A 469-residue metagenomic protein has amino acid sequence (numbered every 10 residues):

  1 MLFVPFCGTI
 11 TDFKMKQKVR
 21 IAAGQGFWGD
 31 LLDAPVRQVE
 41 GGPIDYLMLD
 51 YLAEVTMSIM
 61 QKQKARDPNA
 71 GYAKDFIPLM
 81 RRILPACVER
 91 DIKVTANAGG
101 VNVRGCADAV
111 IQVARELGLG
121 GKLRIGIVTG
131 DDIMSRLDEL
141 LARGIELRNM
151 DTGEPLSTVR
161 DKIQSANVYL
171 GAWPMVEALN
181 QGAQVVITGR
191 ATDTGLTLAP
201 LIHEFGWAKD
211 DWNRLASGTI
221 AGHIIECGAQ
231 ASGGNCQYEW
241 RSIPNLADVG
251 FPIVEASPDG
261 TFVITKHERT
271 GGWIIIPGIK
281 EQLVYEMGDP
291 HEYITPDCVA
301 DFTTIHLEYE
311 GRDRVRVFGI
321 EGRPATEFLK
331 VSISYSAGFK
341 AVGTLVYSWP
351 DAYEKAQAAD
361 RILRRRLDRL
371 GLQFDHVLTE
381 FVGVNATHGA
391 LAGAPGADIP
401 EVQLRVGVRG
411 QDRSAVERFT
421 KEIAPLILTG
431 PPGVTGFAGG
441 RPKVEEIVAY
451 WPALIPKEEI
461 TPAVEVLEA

Functional and structural regions predicted by a protein language model:
M1-C7, D12: Short, low-complexity, charge-dense intrinsically disordered segments
M15-R37: N-terminal amphipathic/basic leader segments beginning at the initiator methionine
K16-K18, E54-N69, V88, I133-D161: Gly-rich Lys/Arg/Thr-decorated short loops/hinges at beta-loop-alpha junctions or inter-strand turns that position
G42-M60: N-terminal glycine-rich anion-binding loops that anchor highly charged ligand groups
E116-I133, L198-E239: Catalytic or ion-translocation cores adjacent to nucleophile or general acid/base/metal-coordination motifs in diverse
G120-R124, A231-L246, P290-Y309, R366-V382 (+1 more regions): Flexible, glycine/charged-enriched surface loops at secondary-structure junctions
L215-G319: A conserved active-site cap/scaffold subdomain adjacent to cofactor or substrate pockets
F318-A469: C-terminal non-catalytic interaction/assembly regions of soluble proteins
